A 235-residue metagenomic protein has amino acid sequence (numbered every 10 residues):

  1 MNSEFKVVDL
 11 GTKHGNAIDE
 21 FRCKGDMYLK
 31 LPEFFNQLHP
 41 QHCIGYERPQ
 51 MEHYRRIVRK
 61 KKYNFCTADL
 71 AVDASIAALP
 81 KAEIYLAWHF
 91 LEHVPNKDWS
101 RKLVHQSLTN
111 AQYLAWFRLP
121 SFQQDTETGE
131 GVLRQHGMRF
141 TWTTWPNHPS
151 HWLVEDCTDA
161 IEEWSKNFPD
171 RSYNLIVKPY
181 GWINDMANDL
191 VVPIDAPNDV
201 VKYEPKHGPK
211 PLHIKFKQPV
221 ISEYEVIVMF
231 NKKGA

Functional and structural regions predicted by a protein language model:
F5-E127, V226-F230: Conserved SAM-binding loop
P95-G234: S-adenosyl-L-methionine-dependent methyltransferase catalytic module, highlighting the catalytic core
